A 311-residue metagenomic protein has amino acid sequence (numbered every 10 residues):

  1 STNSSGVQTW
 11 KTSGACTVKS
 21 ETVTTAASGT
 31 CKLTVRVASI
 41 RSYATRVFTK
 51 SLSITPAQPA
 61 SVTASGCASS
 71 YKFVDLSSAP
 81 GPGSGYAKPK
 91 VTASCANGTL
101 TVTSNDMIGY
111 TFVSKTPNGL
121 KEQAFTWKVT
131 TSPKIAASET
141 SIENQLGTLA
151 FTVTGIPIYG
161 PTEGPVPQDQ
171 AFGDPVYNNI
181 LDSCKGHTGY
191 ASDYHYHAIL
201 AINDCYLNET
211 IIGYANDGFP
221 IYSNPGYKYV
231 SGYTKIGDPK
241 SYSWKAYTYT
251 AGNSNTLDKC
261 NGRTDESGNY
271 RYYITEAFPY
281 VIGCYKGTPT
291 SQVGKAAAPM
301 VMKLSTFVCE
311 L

Functional and structural regions predicted by a protein language model:
S1-P59: Solvent-exposed beta-strand/loop surfaces, strongest in extracytoplasmic domains of secreted and cell-surface proteins
E21-V23, N179-G186, N255-G262: Short, recurring structural edge motifs at helix starts
R41, S51-A68, A296, K303 (+1 more regions): Low-complexity, Pro/Thr/Ser/Gly/Ala-rich linker/spacer regions in secreted, extracellular modular proteins
P59-P175: Solvent-exposed N-terminal domain segments of exported/luminal and surface proteins
A124-T126, L146-T148, L181, A191-H195 (+4 more regions): Extracellular structured ligand-interaction cores
V153-Y159, Y190-I202, E266-P279: Extracellular/lumenal glycan-associated surfaces
D174-N178, A191, H197-A246: Short helix-loop boundary/capping segments
S241-L311: Long, compositionally biased interface segments
